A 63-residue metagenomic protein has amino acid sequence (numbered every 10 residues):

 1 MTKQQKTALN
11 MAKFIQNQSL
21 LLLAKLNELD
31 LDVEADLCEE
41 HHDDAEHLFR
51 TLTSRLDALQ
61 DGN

Functional and structural regions predicted by a protein language model:
K3, M11-N63: Short, charge-rich amphipathic interface segments used for partner binding and complex assembly
